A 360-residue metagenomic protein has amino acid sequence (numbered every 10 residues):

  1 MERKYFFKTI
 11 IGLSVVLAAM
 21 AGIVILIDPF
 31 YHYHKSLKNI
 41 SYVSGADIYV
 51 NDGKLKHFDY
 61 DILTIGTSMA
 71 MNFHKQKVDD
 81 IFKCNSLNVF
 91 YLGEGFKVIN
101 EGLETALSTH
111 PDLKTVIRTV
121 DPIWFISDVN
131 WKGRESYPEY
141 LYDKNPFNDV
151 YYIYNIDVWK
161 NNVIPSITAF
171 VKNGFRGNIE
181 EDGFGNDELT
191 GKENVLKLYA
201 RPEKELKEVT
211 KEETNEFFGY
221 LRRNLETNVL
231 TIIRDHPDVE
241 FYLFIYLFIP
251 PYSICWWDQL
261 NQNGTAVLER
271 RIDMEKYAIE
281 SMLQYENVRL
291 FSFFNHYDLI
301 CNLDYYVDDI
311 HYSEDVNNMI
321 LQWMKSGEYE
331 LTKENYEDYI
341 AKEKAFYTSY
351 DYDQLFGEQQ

Functional and structural regions predicted by a protein language model:
K8-D28: Hydrophobic membrane-insertion alpha-helices, especially the h-region of bacterial N-terminal signal peptides
I27-I48: Alpha-helical transmembrane signal-anchor/signal-peptide segments
S44-A70: Short extracytoplasmic
D59-D61, C84, P111-T115, H236-F241 (+1 more regions): Loop/turn elements at helix/coil->beta-strand transitions in domains of secreted/extracellular proteins
I65, M69-Y152: Membrane-embedded segments
V116, V195-S281, Y285: Conserved, well-ordered alpha-helix/loop/beta-strand core segments that scaffold catalytic motifs
T119-V120, V129, G133-D235, E337-Q360: Secreted/periplasmic serine-hydrolase-like ester/acetyl group-modifying domain
V267-E269, D273-Q360: C-terminal regions of proteins
